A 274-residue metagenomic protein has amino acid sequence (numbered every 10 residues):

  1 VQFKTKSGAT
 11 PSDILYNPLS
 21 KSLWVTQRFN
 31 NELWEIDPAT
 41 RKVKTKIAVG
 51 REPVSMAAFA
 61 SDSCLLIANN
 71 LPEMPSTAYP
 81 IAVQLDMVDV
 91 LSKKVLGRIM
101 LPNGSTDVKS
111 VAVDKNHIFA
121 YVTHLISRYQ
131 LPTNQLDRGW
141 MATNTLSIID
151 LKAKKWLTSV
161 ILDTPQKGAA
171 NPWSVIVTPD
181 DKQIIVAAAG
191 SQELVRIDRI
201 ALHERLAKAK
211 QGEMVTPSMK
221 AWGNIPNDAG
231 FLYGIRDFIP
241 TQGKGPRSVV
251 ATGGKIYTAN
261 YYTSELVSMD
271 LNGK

Functional and structural regions predicted by a protein language model:
F3-T5, V95-G104, K152-A170, E204-Q242: Surface-exposed loop and turn segments in beta-propeller and other repeat-based domains that flank or scaffold
T10, F29, E52-V54, I81 (+6 more regions): Beta-rich catalytic cores
N17-S20, F59-D62, V113-H117, P179-D181 (+1 more regions): Residue-level detector of Asp-centered blade-edge/turn motifs that repeat once per structural unit in beta-propeller
V25, I67-A68, V122, V186 (+1 more regions): Residue position within the beta-strands of beta-propeller blades
D37-R41, D89-K93, D150-K154, R199-L202 (+1 more regions): Short loop/turn segments that connect beta-strands within beta-propeller blades
A68-A82, V122-T143, R196-G212: Short, conserved, GDST-rich strand-edge loop motifs in beta-rich repeat architectures
